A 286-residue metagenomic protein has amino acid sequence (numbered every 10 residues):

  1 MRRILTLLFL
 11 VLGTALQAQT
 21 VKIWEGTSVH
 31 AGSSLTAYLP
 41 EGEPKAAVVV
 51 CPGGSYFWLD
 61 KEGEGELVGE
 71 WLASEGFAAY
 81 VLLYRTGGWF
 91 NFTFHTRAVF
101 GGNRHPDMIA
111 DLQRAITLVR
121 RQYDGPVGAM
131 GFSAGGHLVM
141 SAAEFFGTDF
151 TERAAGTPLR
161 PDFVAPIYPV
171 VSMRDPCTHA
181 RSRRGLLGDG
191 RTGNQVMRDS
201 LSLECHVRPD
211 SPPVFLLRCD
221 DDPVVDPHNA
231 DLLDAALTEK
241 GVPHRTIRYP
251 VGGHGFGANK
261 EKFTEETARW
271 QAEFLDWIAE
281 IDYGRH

Functional and structural regions predicted by a protein language model:
Q19-E43: N-terminal cap/lid segment of alpha/beta-hydrolase-fold proteins
G26, P169-H206, P212: Mobile cap/lid helix-loop segments that gate and shape the active-site cleft of serine hydrolases
S33-T36, N91-A98, D231-H286: C-terminal catalytic histidine-bearing segment of alpha/beta-hydrolase fold enzymes
K45-G53: Short beta-strand element of the alpha/beta-hydrolase
D60-L67, L83-D124, F263-T267: Catalytic nucleophile-loop/oxyanion-hole region of alpha/beta-hydrolase and closely related hydrolase-like folds
A110-A180, R198: Primarily recognizes the serine-hydrolase "nucleophile elbow" in alpha/beta-hydrolase and SGNH/GDSL folds
D210, F215-R218, D222: Short beta-strand/loop motif that positions the catalytic acidic residue of the alpha/beta-hydrolase fold
P223-L232: Conserved alpha/beta-hydrolase "acid-adjacent" motif
